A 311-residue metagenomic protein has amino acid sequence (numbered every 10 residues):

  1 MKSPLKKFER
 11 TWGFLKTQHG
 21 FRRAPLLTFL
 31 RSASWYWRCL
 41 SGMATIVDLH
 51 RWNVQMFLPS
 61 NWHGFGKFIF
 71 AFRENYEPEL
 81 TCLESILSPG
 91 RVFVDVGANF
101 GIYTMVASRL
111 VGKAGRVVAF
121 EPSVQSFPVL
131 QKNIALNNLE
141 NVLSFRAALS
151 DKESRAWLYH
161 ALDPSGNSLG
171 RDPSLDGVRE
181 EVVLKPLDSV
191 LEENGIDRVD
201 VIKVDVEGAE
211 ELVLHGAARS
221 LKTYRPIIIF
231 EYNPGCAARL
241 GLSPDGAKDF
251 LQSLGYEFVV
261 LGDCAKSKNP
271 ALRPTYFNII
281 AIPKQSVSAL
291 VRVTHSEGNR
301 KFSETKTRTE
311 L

Functional and structural regions predicted by a protein language model:
M1-N133, N137, N194-I196, F258-K266 (+1 more regions): S-adenosyl-L-methionine
A71-V92, L139, R155-W157, G170-Y224 (+1 more regions): Short internal loop-to-helix segment that lines adenine-nucleotide cofactor pockets
V94, F120, I202-V204, F230: Active-site flanking residues adjacent to catalytic metal/cofactor-binding acidic residues
A107-G112, A217-Y224, L251: Short, conserved loop/helix-junction motifs that constitute active-site signature segments in enzyme catalytic cores
V124-F127, Q131-G166: Core alpha/beta nucleotide-donor-binding catalytic domains of modification enzymes
F145-A147, F230, G262: Short loop/edge segments at beta-strand edges and connector loops that shape dinucleotide/nucleotide cofactor-binding
P244-E257: Conserved Class I S-adenosyl-L-methionine
